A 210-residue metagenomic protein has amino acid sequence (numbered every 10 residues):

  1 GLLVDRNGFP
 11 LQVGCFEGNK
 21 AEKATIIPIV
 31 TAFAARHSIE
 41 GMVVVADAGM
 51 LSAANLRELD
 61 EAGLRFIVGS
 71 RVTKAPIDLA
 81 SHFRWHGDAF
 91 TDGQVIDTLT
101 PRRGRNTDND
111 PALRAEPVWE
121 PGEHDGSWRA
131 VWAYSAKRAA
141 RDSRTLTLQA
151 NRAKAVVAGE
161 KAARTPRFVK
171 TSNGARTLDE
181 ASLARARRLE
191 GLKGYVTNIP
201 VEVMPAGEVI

Functional and structural regions predicted by a protein language model:
G1-I210: Anion-binding and metal-coordination hotspots
